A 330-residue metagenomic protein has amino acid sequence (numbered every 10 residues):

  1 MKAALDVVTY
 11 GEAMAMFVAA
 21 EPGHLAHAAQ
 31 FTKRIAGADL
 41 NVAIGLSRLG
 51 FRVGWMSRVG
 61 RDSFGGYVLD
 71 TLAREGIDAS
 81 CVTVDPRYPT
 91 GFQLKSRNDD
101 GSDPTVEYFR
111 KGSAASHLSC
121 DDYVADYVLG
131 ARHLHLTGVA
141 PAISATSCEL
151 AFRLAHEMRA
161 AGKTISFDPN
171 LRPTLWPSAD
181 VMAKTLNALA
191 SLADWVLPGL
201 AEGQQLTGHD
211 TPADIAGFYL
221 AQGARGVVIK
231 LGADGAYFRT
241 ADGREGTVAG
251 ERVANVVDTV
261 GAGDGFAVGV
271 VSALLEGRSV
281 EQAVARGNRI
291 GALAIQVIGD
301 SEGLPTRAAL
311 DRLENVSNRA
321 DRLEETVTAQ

Functional and structural regions predicted by a protein language model:
M1-D78, V256, D321-Q330: Glycine-rich phosphate/adenosyl-contacting loop at the front of the ribokinase-like
M1-V8, H156-A160, G208-Q330: Conserved phosphate-binding/catalytic region of the ribokinase-like
A13, P169, G265: Active-site metal-binding loops of divalent metal-dependent hydrolases
I44, F92-S96, G235-F238: Short beta-strand scaffold segments in enzyme catalytic cores
L46, G199, G263: Short, conserved phosphate/pyrophosphate- and ester-handling motifs at nucleotide-, phospho-/glycolipid
R52-G138, R312-Q330: Conserved N-terminal subdomain of the carbohydrate kinase-like
S63-I77, M182-L192, I215-A216, G246 (+1 more regions): Short, electropositive alpha-helical surface patch
H133, V139-F218, D234-A236: Conserved beta-alpha-beta core of the PfkB/ribokinase-like small-molecule kinase fold
